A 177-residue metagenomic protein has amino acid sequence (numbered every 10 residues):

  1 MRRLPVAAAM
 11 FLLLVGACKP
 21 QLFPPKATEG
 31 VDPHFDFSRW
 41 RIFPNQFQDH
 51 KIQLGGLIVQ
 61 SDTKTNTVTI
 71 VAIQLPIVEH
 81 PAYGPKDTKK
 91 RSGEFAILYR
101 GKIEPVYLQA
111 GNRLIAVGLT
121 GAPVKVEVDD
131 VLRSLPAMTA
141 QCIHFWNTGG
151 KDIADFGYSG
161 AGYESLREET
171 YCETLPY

Functional and structural regions predicted by a protein language model:
M1-C18: Sec-dependent bacterial lipoprotein signal peptides
C18-Y177: OB-fold and OB-like single-stranded nucleic-acid-recognition modules and their adjacent interaction interfaces
